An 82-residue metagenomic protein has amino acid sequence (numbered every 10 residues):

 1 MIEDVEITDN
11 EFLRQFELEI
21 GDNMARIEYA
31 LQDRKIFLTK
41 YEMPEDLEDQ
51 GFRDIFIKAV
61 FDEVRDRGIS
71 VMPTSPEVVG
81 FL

Functional and structural regions predicted by a protein language model:
M1-I7: Conserved N-terminal entry element of GNAT/NAT acetyltransferase domains
D4, M24, I57-A59: A generic local structural motif
N10-F12, Q32: Structural motif
E17-D46: A short, structured beta-strand/loop element
N23, E77-V78: A generic "binding-loop/recognition-motif" signal
D49-D62: Conserved acetyl-CoA-binding loop-helix of GNAT-fold acetyltransferases
D62-E77: Conserved GNAT acetyl-CoA-binding A-motif
